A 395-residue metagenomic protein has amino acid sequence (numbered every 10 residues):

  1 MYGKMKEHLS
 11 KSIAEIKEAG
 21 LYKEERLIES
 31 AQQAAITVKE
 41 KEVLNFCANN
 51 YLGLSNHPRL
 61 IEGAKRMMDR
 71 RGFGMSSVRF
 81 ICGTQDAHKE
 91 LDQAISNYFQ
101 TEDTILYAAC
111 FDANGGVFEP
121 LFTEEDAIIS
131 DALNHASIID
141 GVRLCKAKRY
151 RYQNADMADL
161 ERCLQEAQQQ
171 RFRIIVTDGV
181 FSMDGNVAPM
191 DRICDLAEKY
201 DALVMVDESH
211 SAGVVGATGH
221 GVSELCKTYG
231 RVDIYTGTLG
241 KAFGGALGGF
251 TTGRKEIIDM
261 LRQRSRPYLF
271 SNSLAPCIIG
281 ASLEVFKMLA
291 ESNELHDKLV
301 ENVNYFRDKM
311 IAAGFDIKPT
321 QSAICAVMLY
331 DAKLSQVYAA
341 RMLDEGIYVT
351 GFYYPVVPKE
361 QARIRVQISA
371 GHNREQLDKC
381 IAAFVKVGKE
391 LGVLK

Functional and structural regions predicted by a protein language model:
E7-F73, A202: N-terminal "arm"/small-domain region of PLP-dependent enzymes with the aminotransferase-like
P58, E62-R66, R70, Q93 (+3 more regions): PLP-dependent enzyme catalytic core of the Aspartate aminotransferase-like
V78-T84, Q93-G116: Short loop-beta-helix segment that forms the pyridoxal 5′-phosphate
V117-A136: Conserved PLP-anchoring active-site segment centered on the Schiff-base-forming lysine
Y150, N154-V206: Active-site phosphate-binding strand-loop segment of PLP-dependent enzymes
T218, E224-M260: Active-site PLP attachment segment
F243-M310, F315-K318: PLP-dependent aminotransferase class I/II
D297-F306, I311-G346, V356, E360-Q361 (+1 more regions): Conserved PLP-binding catalytic core of the aspartate aminotransferase-like
